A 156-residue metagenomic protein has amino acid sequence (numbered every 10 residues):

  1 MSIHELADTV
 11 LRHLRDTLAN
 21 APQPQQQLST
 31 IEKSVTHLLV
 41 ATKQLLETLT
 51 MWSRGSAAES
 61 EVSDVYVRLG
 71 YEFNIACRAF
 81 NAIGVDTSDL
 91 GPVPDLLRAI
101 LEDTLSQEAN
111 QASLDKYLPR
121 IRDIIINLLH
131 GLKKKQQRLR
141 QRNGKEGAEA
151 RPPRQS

Functional and structural regions predicted by a protein language model:
M1-I83, T87-G91, Q141-S156: Fungi-biased regulatory scaffold/adaptor regions
D86-R154: Alpha-helical bundle protein-protein interaction modules that mediate dimerization/oligomerization and scaffolding
